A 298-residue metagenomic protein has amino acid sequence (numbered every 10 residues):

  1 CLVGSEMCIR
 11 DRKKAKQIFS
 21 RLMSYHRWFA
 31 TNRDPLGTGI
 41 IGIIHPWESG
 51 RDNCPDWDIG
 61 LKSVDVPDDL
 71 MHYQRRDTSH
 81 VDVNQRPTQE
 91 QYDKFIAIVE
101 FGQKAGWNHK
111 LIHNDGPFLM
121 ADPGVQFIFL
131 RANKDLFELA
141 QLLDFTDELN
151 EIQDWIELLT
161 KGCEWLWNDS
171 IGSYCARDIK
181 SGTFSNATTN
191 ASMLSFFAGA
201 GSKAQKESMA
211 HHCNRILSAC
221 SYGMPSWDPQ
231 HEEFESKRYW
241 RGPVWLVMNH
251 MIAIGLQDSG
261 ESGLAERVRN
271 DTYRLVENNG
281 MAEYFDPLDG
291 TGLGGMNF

Functional and structural regions predicted by a protein language model:
C1-G4, C8-I9: Single conserved hydrophobic/aromatic residue that forms the stacking wall/gate of nucleotide- or nucleobase-binding
D11-F29, A132, L136, L143-C163 (+2 more regions): Extended, well-ordered alpha-helical scaffold segments
R12-A15, Y239, Q257, G292-G294: Active-site rim elements
L22-I43: Extracytoplasmic mature domains of secreted/periplasmic and thylakoid-lumen proteins
D34-T38, E138-E148, W165-G172: Surface-exposed helix-capping loop/turn segments at secondary-structure junctions
I40-M120, E157-V244, R274-F298: Extended glycan-interaction surfaces of carbohydrate-active proteins
G116-F145, L149-I152, L158, R238 (+1 more regions): Long, repeat-rich segments with strong aromatic
